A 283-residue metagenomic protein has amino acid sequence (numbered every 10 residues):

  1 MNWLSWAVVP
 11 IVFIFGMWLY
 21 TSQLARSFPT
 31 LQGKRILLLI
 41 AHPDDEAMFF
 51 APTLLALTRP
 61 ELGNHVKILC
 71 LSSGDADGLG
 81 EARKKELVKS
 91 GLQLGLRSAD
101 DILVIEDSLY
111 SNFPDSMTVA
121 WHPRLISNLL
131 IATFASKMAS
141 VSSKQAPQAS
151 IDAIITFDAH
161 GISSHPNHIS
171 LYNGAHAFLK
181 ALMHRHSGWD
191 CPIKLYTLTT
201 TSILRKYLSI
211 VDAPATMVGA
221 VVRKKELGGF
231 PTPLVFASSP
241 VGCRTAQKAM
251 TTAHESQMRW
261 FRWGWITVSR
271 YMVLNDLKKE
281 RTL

Functional and structural regions predicted by a protein language model:
M1-F15, A181-L283: The feature marks non-catalytic terminal segments
M1-W189: Active-site beta-strand->loop->alpha-helix modules in alpha/beta enzyme cores, enriched in Gly/His/Asp(Glu)
